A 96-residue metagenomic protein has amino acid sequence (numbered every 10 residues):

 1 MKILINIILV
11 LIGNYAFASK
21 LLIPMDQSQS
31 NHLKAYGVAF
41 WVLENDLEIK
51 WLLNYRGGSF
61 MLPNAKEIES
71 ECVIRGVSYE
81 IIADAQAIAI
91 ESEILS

Functional and structural regions predicted by a protein language model:
I3-G13: Sec-dependent N-terminal signal peptides
A16: Non-catalytic, low-structured ubiquitin/UBL-interacting segments
S19-S96: Intrinsic-disorder/low-complexity accessory segments
